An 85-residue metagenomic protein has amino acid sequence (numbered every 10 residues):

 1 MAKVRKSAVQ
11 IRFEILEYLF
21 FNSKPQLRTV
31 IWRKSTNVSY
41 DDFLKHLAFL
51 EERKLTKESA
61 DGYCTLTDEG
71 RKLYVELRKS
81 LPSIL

Functional and structural regions predicted by a protein language model:
M1-Y18, N22, K79: Short alpha-helical segments that sit at the start of domains
K24-S35: Short acidic, hydrophobic short linear motifs in intrinsically disordered regions
N37-E52: Short amphipathic alpha-helical interaction segments
E51-D61: A short, conserved structural fragment
G62-D68: Minor-groove-contacting beta-hairpin "wing" of winged helix-turn-helix DNA-binding domains
R71-L85: Short, amphipathic alpha-helical interaction segments positioned at domain boundaries
